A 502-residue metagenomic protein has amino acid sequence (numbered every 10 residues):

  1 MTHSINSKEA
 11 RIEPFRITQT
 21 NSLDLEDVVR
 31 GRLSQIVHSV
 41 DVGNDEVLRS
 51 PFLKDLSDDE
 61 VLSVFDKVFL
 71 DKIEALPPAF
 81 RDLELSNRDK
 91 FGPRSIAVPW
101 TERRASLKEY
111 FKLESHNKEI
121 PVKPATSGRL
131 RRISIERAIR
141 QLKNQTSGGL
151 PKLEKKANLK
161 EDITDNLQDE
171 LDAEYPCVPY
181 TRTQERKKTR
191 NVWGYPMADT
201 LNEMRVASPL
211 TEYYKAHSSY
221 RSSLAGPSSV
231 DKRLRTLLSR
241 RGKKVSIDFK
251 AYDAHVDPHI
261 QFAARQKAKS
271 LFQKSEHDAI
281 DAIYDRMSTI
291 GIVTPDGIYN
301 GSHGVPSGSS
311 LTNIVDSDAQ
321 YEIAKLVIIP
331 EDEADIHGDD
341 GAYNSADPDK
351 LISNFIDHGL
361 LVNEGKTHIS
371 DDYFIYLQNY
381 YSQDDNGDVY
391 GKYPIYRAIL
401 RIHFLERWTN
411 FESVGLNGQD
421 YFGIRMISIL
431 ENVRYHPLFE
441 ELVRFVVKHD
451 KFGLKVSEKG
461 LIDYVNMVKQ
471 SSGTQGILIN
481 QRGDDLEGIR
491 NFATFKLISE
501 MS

Functional and structural regions predicted by a protein language model:
M1-S502: Viral RNA-dependent RNA polymerase
